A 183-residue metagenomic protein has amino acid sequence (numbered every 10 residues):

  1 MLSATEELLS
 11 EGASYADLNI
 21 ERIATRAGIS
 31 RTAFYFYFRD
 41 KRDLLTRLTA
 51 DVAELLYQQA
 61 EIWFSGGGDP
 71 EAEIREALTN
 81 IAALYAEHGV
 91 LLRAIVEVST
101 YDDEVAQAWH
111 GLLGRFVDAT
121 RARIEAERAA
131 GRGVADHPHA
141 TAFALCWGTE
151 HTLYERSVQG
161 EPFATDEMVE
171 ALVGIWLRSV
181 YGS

Functional and structural regions predicted by a protein language model:
M1-L9, L56, I81: Short hydrophobic clusters on alpha-helical segments that form packing/core surfaces in small helical domains
L8-D43, R47: Helix-turn-helix
D17-L18, L92-I95, Q107-A108, D136 (+1 more regions): Short, hydrophobic secondary-structure boundary micro-motifs
I20, T49-Y57: Short, basic, alpha-helical segments at the C-terminal edge of helix-turn-helix-like DNA-binding modules
D43-V52, F116: Alpha-helical DNA-contacting segments of helix-turn-helix folds
R47, E61-E87, T141-L145, V169: Hydrophobic alpha-helical connector segments
E54, Q58, L84-E87, V96 (+4 more regions): Amphipathic alpha-helical packing segments from all-alpha helical-bundle domains
W63-G67, L92-S99, E127, T152 (+1 more regions): Secondary-structure edge/capping motif, primarily at the C-terminal ends of alpha-helices and the immediately following
